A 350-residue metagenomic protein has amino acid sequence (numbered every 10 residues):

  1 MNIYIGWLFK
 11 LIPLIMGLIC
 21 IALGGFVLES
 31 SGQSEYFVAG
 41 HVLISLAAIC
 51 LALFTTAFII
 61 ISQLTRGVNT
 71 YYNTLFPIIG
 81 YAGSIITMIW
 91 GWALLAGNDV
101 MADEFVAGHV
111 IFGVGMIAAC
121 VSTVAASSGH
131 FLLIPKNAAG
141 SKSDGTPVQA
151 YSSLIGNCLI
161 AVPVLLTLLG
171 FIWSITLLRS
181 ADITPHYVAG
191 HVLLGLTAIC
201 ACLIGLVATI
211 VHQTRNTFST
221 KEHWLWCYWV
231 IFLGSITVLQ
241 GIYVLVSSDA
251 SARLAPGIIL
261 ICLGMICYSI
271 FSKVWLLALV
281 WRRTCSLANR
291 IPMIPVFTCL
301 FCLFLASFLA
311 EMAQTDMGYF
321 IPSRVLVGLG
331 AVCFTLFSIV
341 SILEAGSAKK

Functional and structural regions predicted by a protein language model:
M1-I3, S141-D144, L343-K350: Short, charged juxtamembrane terminal tails flanking transmembrane helices
M1-I5, G67, N216-K221: Cytosolic-side membrane-entry/anchor segment at the start of a transmembrane helix
G6-E29, V38-Q63, N73-G97, D103-I134 (+6 more regions): Alpha-helical transmembrane segments and immediately adjacent membrane-interfacial amphipathic helices
N137-Y151: Membrane-interfacial, low-structure loops and terminal tails that flank and connect transmembrane helices in multi-pass
